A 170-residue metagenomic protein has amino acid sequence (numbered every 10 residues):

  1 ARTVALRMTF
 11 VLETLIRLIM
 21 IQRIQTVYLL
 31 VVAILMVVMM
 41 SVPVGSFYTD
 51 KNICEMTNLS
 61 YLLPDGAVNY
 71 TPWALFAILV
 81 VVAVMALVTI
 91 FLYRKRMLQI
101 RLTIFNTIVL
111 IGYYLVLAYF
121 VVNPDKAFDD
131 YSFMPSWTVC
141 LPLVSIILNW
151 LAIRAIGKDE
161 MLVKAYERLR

Functional and structural regions predicted by a protein language model:
R2-I19: Short, Lys/Arg-enriched N-terminal segments with co-localized hydrophobic residues within the first ~10-30 amino acids
I19-A33, M97-I104: Alpha-helical transmembrane segments and their helix-start/interface "positive-inside/aromatic belt" motifs in integral
M36-D50: Alpha-helical transmembrane segments of multi-pass membrane proteins
K51-A67: Perimembrane loop-to-helix junctions flanking transmembrane segments
W73-T89: Hydrophobic alpha-helical transmembrane segments
L87-I100: Juxtamembrane helix-break-helix junctions at the cytosolic face of small multi-pass alpha-helical membrane proteins
T103-Y119: Hydrophobic alpha-helical membrane segments
A118-R170: Alpha-helical transmembrane segments of multi-pass integral membrane proteins, characterized by long hydrophobic
